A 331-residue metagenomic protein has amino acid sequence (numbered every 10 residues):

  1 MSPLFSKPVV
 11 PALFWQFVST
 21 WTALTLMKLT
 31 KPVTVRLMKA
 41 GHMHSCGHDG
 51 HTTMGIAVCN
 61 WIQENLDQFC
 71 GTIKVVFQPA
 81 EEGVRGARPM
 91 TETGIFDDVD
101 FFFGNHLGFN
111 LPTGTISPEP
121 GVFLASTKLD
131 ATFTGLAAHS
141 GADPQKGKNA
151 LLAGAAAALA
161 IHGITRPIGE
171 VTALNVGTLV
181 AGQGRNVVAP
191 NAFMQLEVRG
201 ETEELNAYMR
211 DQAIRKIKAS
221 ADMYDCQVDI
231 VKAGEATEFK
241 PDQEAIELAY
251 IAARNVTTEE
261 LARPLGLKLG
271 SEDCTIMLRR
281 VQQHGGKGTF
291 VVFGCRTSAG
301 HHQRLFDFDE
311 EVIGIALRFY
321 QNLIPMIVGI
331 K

Functional and structural regions predicted by a protein language model:
M1-P11: A non-catalytic alpha/beta surface segment that caps or lines the substrate-entry region of metallo-dependent hydrolase
S2, V75, L129-A131, M194 (+1 more regions): Hydrophobic residues positioned within well-ordered beta-strands of beta-sheet architectures
P11-K31: N-terminal beta-rich core of secreted/periplasmic extracellular enzymes
A12-F14, F102, S126-K128, G286-F290: Structural motif
L24-M43, D49-G50, G55, D67-T178 (+1 more regions): Histidine/acidic-residue-rich, glycine-tolerant segments that coordinate divalent metal ions
N60-N65, L278-Q282: Alpha-helix C-terminal capping segments
L152-K331: Metal-dependent amide/peptide-bond hydrolase catalytic core, centered on the "pita-bread" metallohydrolase fold
